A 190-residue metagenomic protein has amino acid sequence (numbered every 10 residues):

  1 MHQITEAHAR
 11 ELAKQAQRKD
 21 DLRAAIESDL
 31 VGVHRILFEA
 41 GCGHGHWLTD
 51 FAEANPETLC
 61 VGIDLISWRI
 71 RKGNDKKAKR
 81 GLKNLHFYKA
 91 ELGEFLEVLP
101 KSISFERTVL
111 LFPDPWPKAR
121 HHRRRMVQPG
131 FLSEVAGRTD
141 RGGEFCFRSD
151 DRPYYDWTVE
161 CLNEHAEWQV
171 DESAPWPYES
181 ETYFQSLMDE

Functional and structural regions predicted by a protein language model:
M1-F38, H46-E53: S-adenosyl-L-methionine
G43: Conserved glycine-rich SAM-binding loop
I66: Conserved SAM/SAH-binding beta-strand->alpha-helix loop
G73: Conserved SAM-binding loop
K76-S102: S-adenosyl-L-methionine
V127-R141: A short glycine-rich, Lys/Arg-flanked "PGG" loop and its adjoining helix->strand segment in the class I
G142-S149: Conserved beta-strand signature within the Rossmann-like core of class I S-adenosyl-L-methionine
H165-E190: Class I S-adenosyl-L-methionine
